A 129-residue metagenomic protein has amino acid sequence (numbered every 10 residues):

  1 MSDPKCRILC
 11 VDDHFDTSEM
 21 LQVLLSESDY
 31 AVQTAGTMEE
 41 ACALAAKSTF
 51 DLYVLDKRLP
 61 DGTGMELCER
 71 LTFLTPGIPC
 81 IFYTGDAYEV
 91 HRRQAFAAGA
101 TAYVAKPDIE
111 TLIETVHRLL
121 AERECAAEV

Functional and structural regions predicted by a protein language model:
M1-R7, E110-V129: Non-catalytic signal-transmission and effector/linker regions of two-component phosphorelay proteins
F15-Q33: Two-component/phosphorelay signaling modules centered on CheY-like receiver
T34, L59-G62, A97: Residue-level signal for the "D+5" position in two-component response regulator receiver
T37, T63-E66: Acidic catalytic/metal-coordinating carboxylates
S48-V54, L59: Active-site beta3 strand of CheY-like receiver
M65-P76: Short amphipathic alpha-helix used as the core "switch/output" element in two-component signaling
E66, A87-A105, E110-E114: Alpha4 helix (beta4-alpha4-beta5 surface) of REC/receiver domains from two-component response regulators
